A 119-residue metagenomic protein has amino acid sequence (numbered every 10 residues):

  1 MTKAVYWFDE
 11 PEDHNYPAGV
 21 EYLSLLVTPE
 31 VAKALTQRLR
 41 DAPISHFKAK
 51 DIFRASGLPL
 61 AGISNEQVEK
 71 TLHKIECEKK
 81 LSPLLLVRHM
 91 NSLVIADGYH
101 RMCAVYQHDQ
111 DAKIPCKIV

Functional and structural regions predicted by a protein language model:
M1-N65: An acidic, glycine-rich, mixed-charge low-complexity segment common to nucleic-acid enzymes
T2-D9, L81-V119: A short, basic-hydrophobic beta/loop patch
V27-T28, N65-V68, A96-H100: Short amphipathic alpha-helical surface micro-motifs
R38-V94, Y106-Q107: Short alpha-helix boundary/capping and kink motifs at helix termini
